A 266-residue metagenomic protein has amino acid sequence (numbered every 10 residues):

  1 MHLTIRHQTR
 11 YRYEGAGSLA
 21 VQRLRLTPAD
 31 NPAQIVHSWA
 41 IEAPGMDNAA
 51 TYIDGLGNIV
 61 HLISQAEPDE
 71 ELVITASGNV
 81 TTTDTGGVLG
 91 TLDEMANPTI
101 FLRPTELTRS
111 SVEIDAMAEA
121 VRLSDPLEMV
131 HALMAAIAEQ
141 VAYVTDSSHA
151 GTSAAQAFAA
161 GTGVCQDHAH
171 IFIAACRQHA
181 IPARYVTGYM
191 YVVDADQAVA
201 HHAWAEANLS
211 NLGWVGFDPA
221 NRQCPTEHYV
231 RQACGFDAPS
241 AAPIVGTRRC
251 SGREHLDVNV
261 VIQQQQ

Functional and structural regions predicted by a protein language model:
M1, H7, Q22, W39 (+6 more regions): Structural beta-strand/beta-sheet cores of well-ordered domains, especially the beta-sheet scaffolds that support
M1-A116: Linear, non-domain "peripheral" regions
M1-T4, P32-I41, V144-D146, V164-A169 (+3 more regions): A broad, low-specificity signal for short, low-complexity segments enriched in glycine/proline and polar/charged
M46-I53, Q65-E67, T81-D84, I114-R122 (+4 more regions): Noncatalytic linker/hinge segments flanking ATPase motor cores
L89-G90, A96-G163, I171, H179 (+3 more regions): Secondary-structure boundary elements
A135, D167-G252: Hydrophobic/aromatic-rich core segments of domains that either
